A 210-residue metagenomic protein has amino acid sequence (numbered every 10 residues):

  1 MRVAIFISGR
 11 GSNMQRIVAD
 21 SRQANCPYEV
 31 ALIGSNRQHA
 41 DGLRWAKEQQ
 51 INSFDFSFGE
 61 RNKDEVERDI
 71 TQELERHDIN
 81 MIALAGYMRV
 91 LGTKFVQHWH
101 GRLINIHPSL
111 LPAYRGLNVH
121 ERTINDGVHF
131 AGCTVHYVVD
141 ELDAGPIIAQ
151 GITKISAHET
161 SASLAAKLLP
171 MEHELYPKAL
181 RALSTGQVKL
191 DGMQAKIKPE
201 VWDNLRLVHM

Functional and structural regions predicted by a protein language model:
M1-D41: N-terminal Rossmann-like dinucleotide-binding module
M14, G42-L43, E67, G116 (+2 more regions): A general structural signal for well-ordered alpha-helical segments in protein cores
Q15, G192-M210: Short, basic/aromatic-enriched C-terminal tail that caps enzymatic domains
D20, M81, A85-I197: Donor/substrate-binding cores of folate-linked one-carbon enzymes
C26-D69: Short, surface-exposed acidic-centric catalytic microdomains
S35-N36, G59, K63, H77-T93: N-terminal glycine-rich "phosphate-gripper" loop used for MgATP/nucleotide binding and carboxylate activation
R68-R76: Short, well-structured alpha-helical segments in soluble
